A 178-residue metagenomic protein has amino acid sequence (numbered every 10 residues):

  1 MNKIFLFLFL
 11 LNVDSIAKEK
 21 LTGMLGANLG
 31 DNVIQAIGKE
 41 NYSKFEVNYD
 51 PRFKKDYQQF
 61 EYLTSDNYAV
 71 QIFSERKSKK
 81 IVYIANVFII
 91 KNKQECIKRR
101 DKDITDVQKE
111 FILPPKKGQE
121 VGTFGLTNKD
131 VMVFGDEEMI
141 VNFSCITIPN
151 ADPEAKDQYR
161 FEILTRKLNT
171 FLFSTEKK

Functional and structural regions predicted by a protein language model:
K3-V13: Sec-dependent N-terminal signal peptides
F5-F7, Y62, G122, V133: Generic marker of residues within folded, mature protein domains
L11, K80-I84: Short amphipathic alpha-helical segments, especially helix-boundary/capping motifs
K18-D56, Y83-K178: Non-cytosolic coordination micro-motifs
K55-K80: Compositionally biased P/S/T/G-rich terminal and signal peptide-adjacent segments that lie outside catalytic cores
